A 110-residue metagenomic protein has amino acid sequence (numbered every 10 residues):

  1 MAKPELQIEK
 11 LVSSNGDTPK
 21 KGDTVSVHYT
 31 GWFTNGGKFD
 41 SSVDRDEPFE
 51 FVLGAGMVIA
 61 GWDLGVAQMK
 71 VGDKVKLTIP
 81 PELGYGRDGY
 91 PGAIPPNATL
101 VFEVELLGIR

Functional and structural regions predicted by a protein language model:
M1-R110: Cross-family detector of peptidyl-prolyl cis-trans isomerase
